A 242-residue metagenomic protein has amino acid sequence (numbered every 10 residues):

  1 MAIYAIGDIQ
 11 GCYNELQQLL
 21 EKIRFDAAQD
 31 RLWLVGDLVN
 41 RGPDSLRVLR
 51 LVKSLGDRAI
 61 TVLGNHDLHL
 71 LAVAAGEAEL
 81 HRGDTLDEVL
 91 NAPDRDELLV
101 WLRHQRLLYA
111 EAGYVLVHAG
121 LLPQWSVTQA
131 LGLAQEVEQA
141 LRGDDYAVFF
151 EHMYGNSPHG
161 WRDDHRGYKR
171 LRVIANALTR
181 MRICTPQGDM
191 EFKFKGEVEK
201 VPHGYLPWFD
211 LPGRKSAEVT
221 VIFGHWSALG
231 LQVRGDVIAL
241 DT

Functional and structural regions predicted by a protein language model:
M1-L55, L68: N-terminal active-site segment of His-dependent metallophosphoesterases
A2-Q10, Y114-G120, I238-L240: Active-site-proximal beta-strand elements of phosphoester/diester hydrolases
I3, D30, A59, Y114 (+2 more regions): Short, conserved active-site loop motifs that form the nucleotide-linked donor/cofactor pocket
I6-G7, W33-G36, T61-G64, V221-G224 (+1 more regions): Active-site neighborhood of phospho(di)ester-bond hydrolases with catalytic His/Asp-centered motifs
R31-G36, E79-L90, M190-E197: Short, basic, glycine/proline-bearing loop/turn elements
L46-L49, S54-K169: Active-site neighborhood of divalent metal-dependent phosphoester bond hydrolases
W125, A130-E138, K200-T242: Conserved beta-sheet core of the metallophosphoesterase superfamily
R166-V201: Acidic, glycine-rich loop-and-strand cores that form catalytic or ligand-binding grooves in diverse globular domains
